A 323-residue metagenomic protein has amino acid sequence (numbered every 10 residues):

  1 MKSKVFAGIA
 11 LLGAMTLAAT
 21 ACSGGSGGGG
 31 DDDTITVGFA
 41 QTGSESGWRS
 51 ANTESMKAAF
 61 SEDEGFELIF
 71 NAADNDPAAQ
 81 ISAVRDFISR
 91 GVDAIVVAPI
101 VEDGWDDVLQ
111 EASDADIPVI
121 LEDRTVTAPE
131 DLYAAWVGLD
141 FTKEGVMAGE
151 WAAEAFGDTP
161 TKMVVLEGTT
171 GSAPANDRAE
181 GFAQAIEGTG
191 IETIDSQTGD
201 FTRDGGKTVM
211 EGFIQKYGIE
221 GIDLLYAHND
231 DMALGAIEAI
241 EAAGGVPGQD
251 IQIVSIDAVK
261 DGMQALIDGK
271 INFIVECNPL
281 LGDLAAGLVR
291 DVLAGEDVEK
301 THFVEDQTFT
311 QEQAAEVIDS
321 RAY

Functional and structural regions predicted by a protein language model:
K2-G8, C22-Y323: A residue-level marker of the well-folded mature domains of exported/periplasmic proteins
T16-A21: C-terminal motif of bacterial Sec signal peptides marking the signal peptidase cleavage site
